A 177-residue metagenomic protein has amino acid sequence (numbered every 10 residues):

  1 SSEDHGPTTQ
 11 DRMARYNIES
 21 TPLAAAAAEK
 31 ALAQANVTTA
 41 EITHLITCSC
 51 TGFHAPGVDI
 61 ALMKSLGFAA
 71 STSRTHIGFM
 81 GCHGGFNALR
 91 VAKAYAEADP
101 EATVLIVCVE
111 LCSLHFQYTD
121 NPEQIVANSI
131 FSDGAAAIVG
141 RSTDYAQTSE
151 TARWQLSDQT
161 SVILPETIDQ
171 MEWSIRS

Functional and structural regions predicted by a protein language model:
S1-F68: Conserved beta-ketoacyl condensing-enzyme motif
S1-N17, T103, C112, Y118-S177: Condensing-enzyme catalytic core mediating Claisen C-C bond formation in acyl metabolism
E3, I18, S49-A102, L114: Conserved catalytic cysteine-centered active-site region of acyl-thioester-dependent Claisen-condensing enzymes
L23-A27, N87-V91, I130, G134 (+1 more regions): Short amphipathic alpha-helical face segments that pack within enzyme cores and frequently flank/anchor catalytic
A27-A33, L89-A92, P122-Q124: Short alpha-helical segments and helix-capping/turn motifs at coil-helix boundaries
A31, I42-L45, A88, C108 (+2 more regions): Buried hydrophobic positions in well-ordered alpha/beta secondary-structure cores of metabolic enzymes
L32-T43, F68-S73, A96-I106, Y145-A146 (+1 more regions): Structural signature of cysteine-dependent C-C bond-forming condensing enzymes
C48-F53, E110, S161-L164: Short glycine-enriched loops at secondary-structure junctions
